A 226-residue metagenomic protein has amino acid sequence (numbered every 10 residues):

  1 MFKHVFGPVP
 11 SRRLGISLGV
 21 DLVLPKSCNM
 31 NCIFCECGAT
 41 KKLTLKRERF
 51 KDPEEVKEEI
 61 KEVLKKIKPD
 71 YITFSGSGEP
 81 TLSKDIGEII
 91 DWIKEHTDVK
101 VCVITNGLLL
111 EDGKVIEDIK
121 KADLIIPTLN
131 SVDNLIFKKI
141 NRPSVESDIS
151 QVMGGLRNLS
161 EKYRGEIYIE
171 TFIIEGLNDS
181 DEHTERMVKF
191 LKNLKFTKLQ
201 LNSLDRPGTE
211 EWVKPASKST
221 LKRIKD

Functional and structural regions predicted by a protein language model:
M1-G15, S27, E54-K61, K65 (+1 more regions): Auxiliary Fe-S-binding modules of radical SAM enzymes
R12-P53: Canonical Radical SAM [4Fe-4S] cluster-binding loop centered on the CxxxCxxC motif and its immediate flanking residues
L22, G76, T171-I173: Short glycine-centered, acidic/aromatic-flanked micro-motifs in structured strand/loop junctions that mark active-site
C35-T40, K68-I72, V132-I136, I167-Y168: Short, basic/glycine-rich phosphate-binding loops at helix/coil junctions that contact nucleotide phosphates
A39-F74, D85-E88: Conserved alpha-helical substructure of the radical SAM core
T73-E79, N106-G107: Glycine-rich beta-strand-to-loop/alpha-helix junction loops that act as flexible
L82-S219: Conserved AdoMet/S-adenosylmethionine-binding subsite of the radical SAM
